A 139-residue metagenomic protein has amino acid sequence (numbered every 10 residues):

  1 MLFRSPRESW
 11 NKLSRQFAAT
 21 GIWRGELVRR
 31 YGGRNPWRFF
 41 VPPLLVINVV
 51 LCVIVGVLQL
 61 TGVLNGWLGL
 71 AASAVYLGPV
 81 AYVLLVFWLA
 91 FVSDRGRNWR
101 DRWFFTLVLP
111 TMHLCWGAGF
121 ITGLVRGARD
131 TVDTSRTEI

Functional and structural regions predicted by a protein language model:
M1-N35: Catalytic donor/gating beta->alpha subdomain of glycosyltransferases that bind UDP-sugars
W37-L44: Select subsegments of transmembrane alpha-helices in polytopic membrane proteins, especially boundary-proximal
L44-R129: Membrane-embedded multi-pass helical conduit in multi-pass membrane proteins, especially envelope-biosynthetic
A128-I139: Short linear elements at protein peripheries
